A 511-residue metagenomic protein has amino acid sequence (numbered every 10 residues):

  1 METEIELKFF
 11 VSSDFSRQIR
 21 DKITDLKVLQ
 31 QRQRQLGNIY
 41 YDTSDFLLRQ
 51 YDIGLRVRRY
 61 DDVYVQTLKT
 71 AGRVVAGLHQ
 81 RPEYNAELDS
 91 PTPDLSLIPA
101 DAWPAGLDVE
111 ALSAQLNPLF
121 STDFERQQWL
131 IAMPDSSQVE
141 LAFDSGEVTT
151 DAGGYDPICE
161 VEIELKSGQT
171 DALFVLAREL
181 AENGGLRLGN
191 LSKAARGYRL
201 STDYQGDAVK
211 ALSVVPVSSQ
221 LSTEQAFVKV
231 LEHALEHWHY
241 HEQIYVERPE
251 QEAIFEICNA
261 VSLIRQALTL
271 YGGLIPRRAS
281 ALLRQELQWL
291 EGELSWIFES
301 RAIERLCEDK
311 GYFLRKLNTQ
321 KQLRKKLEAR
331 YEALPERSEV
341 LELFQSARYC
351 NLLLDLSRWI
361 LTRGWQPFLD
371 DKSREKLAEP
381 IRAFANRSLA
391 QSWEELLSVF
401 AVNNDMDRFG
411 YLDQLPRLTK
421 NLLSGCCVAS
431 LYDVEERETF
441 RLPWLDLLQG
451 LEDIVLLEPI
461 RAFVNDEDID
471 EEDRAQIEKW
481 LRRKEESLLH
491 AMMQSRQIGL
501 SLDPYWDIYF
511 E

Functional and structural regions predicted by a protein language model:
M1-E511: Function-determining surface determinants
